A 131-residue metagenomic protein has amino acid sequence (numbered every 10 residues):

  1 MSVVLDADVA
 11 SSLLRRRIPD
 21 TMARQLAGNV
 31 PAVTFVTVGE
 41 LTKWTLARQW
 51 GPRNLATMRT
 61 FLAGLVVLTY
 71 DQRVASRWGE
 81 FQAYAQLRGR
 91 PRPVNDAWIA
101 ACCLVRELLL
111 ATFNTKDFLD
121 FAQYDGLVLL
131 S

Functional and structural regions predicted by a protein language model:
M1-S2, A100, L104-S131: Acidic, PIN/NYN-like endoribonuclease modules and their adjacent C-terminal/linker elements
M1-T34, W44-T60: Short, well-structured N-terminal submotif of metal-dependent ribonuclease cores
D6, T34, P91-P93, N114-T115 (+1 more regions): Histidine- and aromatic-rich ligand-binding microenvironments
D6-A7, L41, W78, C103: Generic structural signal for small/hydrophobic residues in well-ordered secondary structure, especially within
A10-S11, P19, V38-L41, A75 (+1 more regions): A generic structural signal for short hydrophobic patches within well-formed alpha-helices
A32, L68, V128-L130: General small-molecule cofactor/ligand-binding pocket signal
R48-P52, A85-Q86, L127-S131: Short, hinge-like loop/turn segments at secondary-structure boundaries
V66-F113: Active-site neighborhoods of divalent-metal-dependent phosphate/nucleic-acid chemistry enzymes
